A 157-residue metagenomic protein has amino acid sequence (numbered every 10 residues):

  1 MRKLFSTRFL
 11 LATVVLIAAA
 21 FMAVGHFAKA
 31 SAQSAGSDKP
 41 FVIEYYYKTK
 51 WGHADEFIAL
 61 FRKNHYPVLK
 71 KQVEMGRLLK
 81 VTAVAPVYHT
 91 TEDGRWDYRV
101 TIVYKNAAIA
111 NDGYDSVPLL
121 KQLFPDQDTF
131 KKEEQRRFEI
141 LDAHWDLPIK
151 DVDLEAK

Functional and structural regions predicted by a protein language model:
M1-I17: Bacterial N-terminal signal peptides that target proteins for export
I17-K29: C-terminal segment of classical bacterial N-terminal signal peptides
H26-K39: Cleaved targeting-peptide boundary
G36, N64-P67, K71-L79, D93-R95 (+1 more regions): An amphipathic, aromatic/His-enriched active-site/gating alpha helix that lines ligand/cofactor pockets
S37-G52: Acidic/histidine-rich, surface-exposed loop or edge segments in extracytoplasmic proteins
K48-K63: Soluble non-cytosolic domains of exported or imported proteins
A85-H89: A cross-kingdom feature marking solvent-exposed beta-strand/loop segments within repeated, beta-rich binding/scaffold
